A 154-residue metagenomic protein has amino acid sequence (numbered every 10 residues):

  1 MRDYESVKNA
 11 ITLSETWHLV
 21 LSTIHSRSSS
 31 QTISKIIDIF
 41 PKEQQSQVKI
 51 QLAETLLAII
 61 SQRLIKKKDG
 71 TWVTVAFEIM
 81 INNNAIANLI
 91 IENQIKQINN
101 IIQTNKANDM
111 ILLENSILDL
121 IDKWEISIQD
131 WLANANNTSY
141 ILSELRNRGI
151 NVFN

Functional and structural regions predicted by a protein language model:
M1-N154: Short, flexible helix-loop junctions that flank or precede catalytic/ligand sites
